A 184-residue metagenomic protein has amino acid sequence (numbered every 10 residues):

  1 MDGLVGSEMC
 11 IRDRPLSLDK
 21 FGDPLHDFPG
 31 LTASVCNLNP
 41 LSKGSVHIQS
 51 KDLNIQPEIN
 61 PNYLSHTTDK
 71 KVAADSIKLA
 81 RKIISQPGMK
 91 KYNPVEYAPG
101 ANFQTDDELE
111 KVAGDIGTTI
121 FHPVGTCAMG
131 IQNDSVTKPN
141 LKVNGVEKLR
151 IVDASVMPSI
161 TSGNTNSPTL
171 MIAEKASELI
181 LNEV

Functional and structural regions predicted by a protein language model:
M1-G6, C10-I11: Single conserved hydrophobic/aromatic residue that forms the stacking wall/gate of nucleotide- or nucleobase-binding
S7, D19, M89-N93: Acidic/polar loop patches that form or flank catalytic/metal-binding clefts of enzymes that bind anionic ligands
R12-P15, Y63-S65: Short, solvent-exposed aromatic-acidic interface loops
R14, D19-P24, G30-L38: Structured beta-strand/loop patches that form or line metal/cofactor-binding pockets in enzymes
L18-F21, T67-K71, F103: Short, surface-exposed linear segments at secondary-structure transitions and domain or protein termini
G30-M89, E110-V184: C-terminal structured subdomain/cap of oxidoreductase catalytic cores
K91-Q104, L181-V184: Active-site-proximal substrate-binding core of FAD-dependent oxidoreductases
